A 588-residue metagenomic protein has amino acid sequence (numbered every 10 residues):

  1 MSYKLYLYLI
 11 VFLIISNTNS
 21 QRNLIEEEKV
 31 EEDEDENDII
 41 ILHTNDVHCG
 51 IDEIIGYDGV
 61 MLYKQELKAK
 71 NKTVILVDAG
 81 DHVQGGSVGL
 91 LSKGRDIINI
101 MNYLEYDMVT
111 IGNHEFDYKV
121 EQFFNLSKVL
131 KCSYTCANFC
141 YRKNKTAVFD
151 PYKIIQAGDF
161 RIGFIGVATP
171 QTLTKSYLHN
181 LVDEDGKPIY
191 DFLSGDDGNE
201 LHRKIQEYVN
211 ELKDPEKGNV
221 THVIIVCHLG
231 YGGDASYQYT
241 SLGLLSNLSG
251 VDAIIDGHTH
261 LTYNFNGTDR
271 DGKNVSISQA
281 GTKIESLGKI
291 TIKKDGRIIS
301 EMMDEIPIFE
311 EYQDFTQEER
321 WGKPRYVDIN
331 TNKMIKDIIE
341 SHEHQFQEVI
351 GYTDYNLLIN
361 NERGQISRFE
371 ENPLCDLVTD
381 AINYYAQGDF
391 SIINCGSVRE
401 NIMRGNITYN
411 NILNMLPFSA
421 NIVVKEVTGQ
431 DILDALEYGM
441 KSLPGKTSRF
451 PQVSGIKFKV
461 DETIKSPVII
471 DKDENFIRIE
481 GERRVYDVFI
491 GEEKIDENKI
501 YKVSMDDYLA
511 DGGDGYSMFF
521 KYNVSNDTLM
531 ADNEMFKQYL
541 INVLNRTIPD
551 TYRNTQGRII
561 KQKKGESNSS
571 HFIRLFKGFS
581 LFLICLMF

Functional and structural regions predicted by a protein language model:
Y3-L5, T18, I225, I255 (+1 more regions): Intrinsic low-complexity/disordered segments
Y3-S20, K577-M587: Cleavable N-terminal signal peptides of Sec/SRP-targeted secreted and luminal proteins
I14-I15, I25, V30, I573: Short hydrophobic transmembrane-like helices used for membrane targeting/insertion
S20, L24, S567-S570: Positively charged, lysine/arginine-rich intrinsically disordered segments
I25-D314, F369-A381, S391, K441-L443 (+2 more regions): Acidic, metal/ion-coordinating pockets
D35-G50, Y57, M61-Y63, A69 (+5 more regions): Catalytic centers of hydrolytic enzymes
N247-L248, Y385, M587: Alpha-helical structural context
K563-F576: C-terminal GPI-anchoring signal of eukaryotic secretory precursors
